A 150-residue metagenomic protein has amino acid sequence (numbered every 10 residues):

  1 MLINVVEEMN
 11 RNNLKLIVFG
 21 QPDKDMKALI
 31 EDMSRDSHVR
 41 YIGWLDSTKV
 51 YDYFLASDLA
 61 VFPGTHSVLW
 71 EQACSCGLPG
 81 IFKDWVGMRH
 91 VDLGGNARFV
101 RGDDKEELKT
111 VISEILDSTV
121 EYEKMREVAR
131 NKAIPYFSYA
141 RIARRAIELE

Functional and structural regions predicted by a protein language model:
M1-E8, E106: A conserved mid-protein helix/loop that constitutes part of the nucleotide-sugar donor-binding site
G20, K27-T48: Nucleotide-activated donor-binding/catalytic signature segment of Leloir-type glycosyltransferases, i.e., the conserved
W44-L45, Y51-S57, A73: Short alpha-helical donor nucleotide-sugar binding micro-motif in glycosyltransferases
L55-T65, L78-P79: Acidic donor-binding loop of glycosyltransferase active sites
S75-G77, V91-R98, G102-D103, T110-V111: Acidic, glycine-centered active-site loop in nucleotide-sugar glycosyltransferases
P79-F82, V86-R89: Short hydrophobic beta-strand element within catalytic cores of glycosyltransferases and related nucleotide-activated
F82, A97-E106, E114-T119: Conserved acidic donor-binding segment of nucleotide-sugar-dependent glycosyltransferases
D117-E150: A charged, aromatic-enriched C-terminal amphipathic alpha-helix characteristic of glycosyltransferases across folds
